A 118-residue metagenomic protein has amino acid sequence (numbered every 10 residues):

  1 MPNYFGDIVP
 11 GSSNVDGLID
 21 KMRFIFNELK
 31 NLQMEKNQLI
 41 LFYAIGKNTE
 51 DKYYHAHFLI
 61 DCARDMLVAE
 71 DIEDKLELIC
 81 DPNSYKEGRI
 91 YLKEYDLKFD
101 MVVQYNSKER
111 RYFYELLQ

Functional and structural regions predicted by a protein language model:
M1-F24, R64-Q118: Catalytic "initiation/cleavage/transfer" segments centered on a nucleophilic residue and adjacent nucleic-acid-engaging
G17-L39: Short amphipathic alpha-helical segments
F26-L29, L41-F42, I60, R110-R111: Generic ordered-secondary-structure signal
Q33, G46-E50, P82: Generic marker of residues within folded, mature protein domains
N37, Y54, Y85-G88: Residue-level signal for beta-strand positions within conserved beta-sheet cores that form or flank
L41-D65: Histidine-centered divalent-metal-coordination microenvironment in nucleic-acid enzymes
